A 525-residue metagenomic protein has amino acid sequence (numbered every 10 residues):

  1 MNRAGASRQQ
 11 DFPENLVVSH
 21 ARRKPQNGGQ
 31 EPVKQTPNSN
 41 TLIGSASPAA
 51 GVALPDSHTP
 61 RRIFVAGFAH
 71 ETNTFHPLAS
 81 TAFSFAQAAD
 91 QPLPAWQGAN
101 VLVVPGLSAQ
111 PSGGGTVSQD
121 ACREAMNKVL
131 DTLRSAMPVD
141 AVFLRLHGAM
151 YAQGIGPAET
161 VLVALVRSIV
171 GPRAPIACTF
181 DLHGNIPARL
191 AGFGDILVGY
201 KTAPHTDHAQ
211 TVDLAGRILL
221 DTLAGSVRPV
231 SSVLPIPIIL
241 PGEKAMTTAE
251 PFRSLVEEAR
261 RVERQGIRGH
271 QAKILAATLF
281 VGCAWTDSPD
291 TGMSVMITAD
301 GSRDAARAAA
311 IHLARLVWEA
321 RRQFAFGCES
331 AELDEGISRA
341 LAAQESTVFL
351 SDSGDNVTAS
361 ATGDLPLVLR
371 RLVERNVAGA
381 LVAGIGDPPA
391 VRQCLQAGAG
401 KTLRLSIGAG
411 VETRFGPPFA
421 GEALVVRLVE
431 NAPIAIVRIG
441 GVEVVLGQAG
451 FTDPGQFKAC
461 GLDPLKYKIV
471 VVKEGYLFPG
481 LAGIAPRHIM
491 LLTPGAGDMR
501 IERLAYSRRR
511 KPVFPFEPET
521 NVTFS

Functional and structural regions predicted by a protein language model:
S7-Q9: Intrinsic low-complexity, disordered N-terminal segments enriched in polar/charged/small residues
N40-G98, L107: N-terminal amphipathic/basic leader segments beginning at the initiator methionine
P55-P60, L133-D140, G336-V348: Glycine-rich phosphate/diphosphate-binding loops that line cofactor/substrate pockets in enzymes
F64, F68-H70, Q119-M126, A136-R228 (+3 more regions): Active-site histidine-anchored catalytic micro-motif
N127, W318, E430-S525: Extended hydrophobic packing segments that form well-structured cores
V212, D221-R260: Conserved anion/nucleotide-ligand pocket segment
E243-G440, V445, A449: Hard-cation-handling environments
